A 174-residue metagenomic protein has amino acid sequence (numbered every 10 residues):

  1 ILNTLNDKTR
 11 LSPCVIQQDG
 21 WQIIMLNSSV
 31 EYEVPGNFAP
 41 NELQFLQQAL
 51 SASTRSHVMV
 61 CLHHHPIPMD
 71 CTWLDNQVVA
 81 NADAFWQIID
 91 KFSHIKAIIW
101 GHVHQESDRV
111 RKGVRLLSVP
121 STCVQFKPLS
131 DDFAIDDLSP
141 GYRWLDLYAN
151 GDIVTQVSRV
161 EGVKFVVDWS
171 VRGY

Functional and structural regions predicted by a protein language model:
I1-A52, H57, V78-H94, R109-K112 (+4 more regions): Extended active-site neighborhood of metal-dependent phosphoesterases/phosphodiesterases
E31-V34, H65-D70, I99-R111, V124-F126: Active-site environment of divalent metal-dependent phosphoester hydrolases
P35-N37, P128, K164-S170: A short, polar/proline- and glycine-enriched secondary-structure boundary/capping micro-motif
S53-M69: Short acidic, glycine-rich surface-loop motifs adjacent to enzyme active sites
C61-H63, I99-G101, L117-S118, Q156: Short beta-strand segments
T72-D75: Catalytic lumenal/periplasmic loop and adjoining terminal transmembrane helix of membrane glycan-assembly enzymes
R143-Y174: A short C-terminal boundary segment appended to hydrolase-like catalytic domains
